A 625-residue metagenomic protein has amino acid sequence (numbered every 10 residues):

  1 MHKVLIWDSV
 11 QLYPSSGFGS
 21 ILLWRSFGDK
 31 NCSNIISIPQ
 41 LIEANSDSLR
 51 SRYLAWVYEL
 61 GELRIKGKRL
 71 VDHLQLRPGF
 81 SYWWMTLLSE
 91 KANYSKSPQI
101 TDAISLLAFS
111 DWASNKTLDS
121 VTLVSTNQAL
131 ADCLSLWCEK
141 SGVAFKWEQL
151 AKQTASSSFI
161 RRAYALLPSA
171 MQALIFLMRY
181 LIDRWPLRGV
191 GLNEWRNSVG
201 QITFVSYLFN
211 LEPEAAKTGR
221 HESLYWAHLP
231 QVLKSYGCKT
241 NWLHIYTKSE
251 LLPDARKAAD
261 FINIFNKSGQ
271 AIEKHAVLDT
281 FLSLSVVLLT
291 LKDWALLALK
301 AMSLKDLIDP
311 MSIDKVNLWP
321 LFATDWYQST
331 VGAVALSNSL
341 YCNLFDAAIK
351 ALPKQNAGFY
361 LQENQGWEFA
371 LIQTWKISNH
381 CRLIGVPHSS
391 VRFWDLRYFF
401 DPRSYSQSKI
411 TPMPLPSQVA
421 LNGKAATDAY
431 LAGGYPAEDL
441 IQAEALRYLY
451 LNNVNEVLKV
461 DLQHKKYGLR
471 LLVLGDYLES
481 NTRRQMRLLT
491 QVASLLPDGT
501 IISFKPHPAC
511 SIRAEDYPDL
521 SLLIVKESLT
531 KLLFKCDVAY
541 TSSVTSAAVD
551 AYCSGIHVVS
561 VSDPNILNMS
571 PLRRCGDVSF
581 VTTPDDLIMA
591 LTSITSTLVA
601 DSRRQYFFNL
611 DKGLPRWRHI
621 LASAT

Functional and structural regions predicted by a protein language model:
M1-T625: Catalytic-core helical/loop segments in enzymes performing group transfer/polymerization on anionic/lipid-linked
